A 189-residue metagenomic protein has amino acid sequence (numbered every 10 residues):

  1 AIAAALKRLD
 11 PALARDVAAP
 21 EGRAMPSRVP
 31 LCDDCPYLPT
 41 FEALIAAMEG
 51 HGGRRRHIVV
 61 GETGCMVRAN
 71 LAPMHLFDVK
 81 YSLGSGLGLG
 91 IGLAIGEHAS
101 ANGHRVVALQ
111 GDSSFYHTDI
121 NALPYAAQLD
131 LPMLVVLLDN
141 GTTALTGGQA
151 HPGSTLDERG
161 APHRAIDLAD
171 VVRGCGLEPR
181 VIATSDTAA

Functional and structural regions predicted by a protein language model:
A1, D33-L38, C65, S114-F115 (+1 more regions): Gly/Ser/Thr-rich loops at beta-strand to alpha-helix junctions that form or flank small-molecule/cofactor-binding
A1-L13: Terminal amphipathic helices with adjacent charged low-complexity linkers/tails
A4-K7, D33, E42-A46, P124 (+1 more regions): A broad, structural surface signal
P11-R23, V171, C175, V181: Amphipathic repeat-derived elements
L13-G86, G96, A101: Active-site diphosphate/adenylate-binding microenvironment
N70-A189: Thiamine diphosphate
